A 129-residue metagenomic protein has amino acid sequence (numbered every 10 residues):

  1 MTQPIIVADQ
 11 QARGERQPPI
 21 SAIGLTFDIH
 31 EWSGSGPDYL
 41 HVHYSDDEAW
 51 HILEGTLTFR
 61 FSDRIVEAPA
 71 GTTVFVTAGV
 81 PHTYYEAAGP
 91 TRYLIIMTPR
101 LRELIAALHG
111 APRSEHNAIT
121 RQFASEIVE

Functional and structural regions predicted by a protein language model:
T2-I5, F27, G79: Non-heme Fe(II) oxygenase catalytic core, chiefly the N-lobe of the double-stranded beta-helix
V7-H41, D46-D47: A short glycine-rich, His/Asp/Glu-containing loop-to-beta-strand
I23, R60-R64: Short strand-coil-strand connectors
W32-S33, V42-R60, I96: Short, conserved beta-strand element in jelly-roll/cupin
S45, R64, V80-P81, G89-P90 (+1 more regions): A generic "binding-loop/recognition-motif" signal
A49, D63-P81: Short acidic-glycine-tyrosine-enriched beta hairpin
T58, E67, T83, R92-L94: General beta-strand recognition
A87-E129: Double-stranded beta-helix
